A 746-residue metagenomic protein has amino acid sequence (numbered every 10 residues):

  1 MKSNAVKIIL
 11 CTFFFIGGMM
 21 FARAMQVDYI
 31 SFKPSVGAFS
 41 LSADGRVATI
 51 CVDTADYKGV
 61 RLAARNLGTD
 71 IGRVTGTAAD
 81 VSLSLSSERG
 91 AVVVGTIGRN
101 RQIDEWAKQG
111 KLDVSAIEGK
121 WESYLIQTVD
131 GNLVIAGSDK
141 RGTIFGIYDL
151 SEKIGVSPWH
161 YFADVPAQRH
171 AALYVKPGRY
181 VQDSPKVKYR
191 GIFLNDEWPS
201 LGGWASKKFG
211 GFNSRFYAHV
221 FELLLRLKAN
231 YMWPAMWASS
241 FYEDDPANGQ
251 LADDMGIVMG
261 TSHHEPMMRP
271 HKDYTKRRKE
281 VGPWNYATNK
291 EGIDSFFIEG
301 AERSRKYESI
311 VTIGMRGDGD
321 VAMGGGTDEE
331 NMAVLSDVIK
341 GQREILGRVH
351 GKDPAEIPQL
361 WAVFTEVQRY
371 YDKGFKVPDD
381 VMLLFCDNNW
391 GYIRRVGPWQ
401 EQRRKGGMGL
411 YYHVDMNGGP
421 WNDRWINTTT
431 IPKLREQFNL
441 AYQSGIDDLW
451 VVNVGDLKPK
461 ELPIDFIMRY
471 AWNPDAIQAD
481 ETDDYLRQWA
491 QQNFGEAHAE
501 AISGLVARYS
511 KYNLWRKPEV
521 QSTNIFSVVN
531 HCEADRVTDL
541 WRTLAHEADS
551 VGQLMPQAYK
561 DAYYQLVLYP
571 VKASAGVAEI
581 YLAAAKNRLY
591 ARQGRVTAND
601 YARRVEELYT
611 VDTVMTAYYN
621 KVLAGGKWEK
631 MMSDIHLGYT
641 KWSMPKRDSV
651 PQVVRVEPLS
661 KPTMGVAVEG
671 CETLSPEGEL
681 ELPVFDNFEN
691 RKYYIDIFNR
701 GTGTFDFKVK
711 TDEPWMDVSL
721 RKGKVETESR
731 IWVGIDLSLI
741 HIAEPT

Functional and structural regions predicted by a protein language model:
M1-Q26: Bacterial Sec-dependent N-terminal signal peptides
R23-S184: Contiguous, structured surface segment used for ligand recognition
N66, L112-A287, R305, L360-F364 (+4 more regions): Feature activates predominantly on carbohydrate-active enzymes
V81-L83, Q168-V175, E243-D254, V281-K405 (+2 more regions): Gly/Pro-rich turn-and-neighbor structural signature
L225, N230-W233, S239-S240, F385-G391 (+1 more regions): Structured mid-domain segments that build the active-site/substrate or prosthetic-cofactor binding neighborhood
C532-D696: Histidine-centered catalytic/metal-binding microenvironments
R700-G734: Surface-exposed binding patches on compact interaction domains or structured appendages
I740-T746: Conserved small/polar residues in nucleotide/adenosyl-binding loops
